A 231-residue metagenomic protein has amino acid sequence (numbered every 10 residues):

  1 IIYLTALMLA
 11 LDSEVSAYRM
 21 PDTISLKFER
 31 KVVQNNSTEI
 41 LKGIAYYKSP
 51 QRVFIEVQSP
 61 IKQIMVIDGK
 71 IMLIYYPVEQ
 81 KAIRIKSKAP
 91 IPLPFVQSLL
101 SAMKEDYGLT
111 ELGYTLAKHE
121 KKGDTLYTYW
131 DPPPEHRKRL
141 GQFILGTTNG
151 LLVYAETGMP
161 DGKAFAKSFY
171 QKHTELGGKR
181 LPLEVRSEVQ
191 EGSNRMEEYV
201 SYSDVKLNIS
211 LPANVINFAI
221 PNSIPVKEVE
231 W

Functional and structural regions predicted by a protein language model:
I1-L9: Sec-dependent N-terminal signal peptides
S13-K27, T38, Y76-F143, L211 (+2 more regions): Flexible, processing/modification-adjacent segments and terminal tails in exported/periplasmic/extracellular proteins
A17-S59, I64: Start-of-domain marker
F28, V53-V57, M72-Y75, R84 (+3 more regions): Short hydrophobic/aromatic-rich beta-strand segments that constitute the beta-sheet cores of beta-sandwich/beta-barrel
K31-Q34, P60, Y75, E79 (+2 more regions): Hydrophobic lipid-interacting interfaces of membrane-associated proteins
Y46-L99: An acidic-aromatic
K121-F218: Gly/Pro-enriched, hydrophobic low-complexity segments that function as extracytoplasmic propeptides/linkers
